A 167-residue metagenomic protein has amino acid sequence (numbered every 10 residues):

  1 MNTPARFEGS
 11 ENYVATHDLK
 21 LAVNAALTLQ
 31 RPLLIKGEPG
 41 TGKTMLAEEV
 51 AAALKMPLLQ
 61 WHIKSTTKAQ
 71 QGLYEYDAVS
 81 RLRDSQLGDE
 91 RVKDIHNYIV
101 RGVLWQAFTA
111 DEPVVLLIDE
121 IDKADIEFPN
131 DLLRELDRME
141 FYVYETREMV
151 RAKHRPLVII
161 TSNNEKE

Functional and structural regions predicted by a protein language model:
M1-L19: Dynamic helix-loop-helix/coil hinge segments at AAA+ ATPase domain boundaries and subdomain interfaces
A15-H17, N24-Q30, E38, A107-D111: Phosphate-binding P-loop
L33-V79: Walker A/P-loop
M45-A47, A52, K123-E145: Conserved P-loop NTPase nucleotide-binding/switch module
L73-D111: Short glycine-rich substrate-engagement loop in P-loop NTPases that contacts/grips substrate
Y98-I99, W105-P113, V143-S162: AAA+/SF3 P-loop NTPase mechanochemical coupling elements
R101-V103, F108-L136: Conserved AAA+/SF3 P-loop NTPase catalytic/coupling segment centered on the Walker-B
E165-E167: Short regulatory helix/loop adjacent to the ATP-binding pocket of P-loop NTPases
